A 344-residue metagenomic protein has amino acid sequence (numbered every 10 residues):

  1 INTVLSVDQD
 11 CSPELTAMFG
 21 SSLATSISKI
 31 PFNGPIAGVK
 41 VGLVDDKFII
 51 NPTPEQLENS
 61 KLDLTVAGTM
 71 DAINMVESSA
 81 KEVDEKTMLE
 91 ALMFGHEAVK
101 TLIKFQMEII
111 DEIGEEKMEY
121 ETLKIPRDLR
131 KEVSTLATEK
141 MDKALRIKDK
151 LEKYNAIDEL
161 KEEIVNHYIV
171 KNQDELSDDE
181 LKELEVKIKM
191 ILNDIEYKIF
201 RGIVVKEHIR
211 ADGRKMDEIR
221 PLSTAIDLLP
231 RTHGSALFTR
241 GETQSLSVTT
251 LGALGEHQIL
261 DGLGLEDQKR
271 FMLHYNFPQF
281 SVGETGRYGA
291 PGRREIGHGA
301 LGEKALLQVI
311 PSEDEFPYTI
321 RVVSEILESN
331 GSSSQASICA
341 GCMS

Functional and structural regions predicted by a protein language model:
I1-C11, M70, E77, L228 (+1 more regions): Glycine-rich, flexible beta-strand/loop modules in the N-terminal catalytic cores of phosphate-handling
I1-E14, S28-N51, E242, T249 (+4 more regions): Catalytic phosphate-handling regions of large nucleic-acid enzymes and associated NTPases
S6-C11, A17, E112-T135, G283-T285 (+1 more regions): Short, surface-exposed loop/turn segments at secondary-structure boundaries that line and modulate
C11-I30, A225-T249, E328-S344: Conserved phosphate/anionic-ligand binding catalytic regions in large, soluble enzymes, centered on
T16-S28, A91-F94, A98, L102 (+6 more regions): Stable alpha-helical structural segments in soluble proteins, enriched in small hydrophobic residues
T25, K29-K148: Mobile "lid/hinge" segments at catalytic clefts and subdomain interfaces of large enzymes
N33-P35, L102-Y120, L151-E152, D174-I188 (+3 more regions): Flexible, glycine/charged-enriched surface loops at secondary-structure junctions
E121-D267: Extended amphipathic alpha-helical scaffolds
